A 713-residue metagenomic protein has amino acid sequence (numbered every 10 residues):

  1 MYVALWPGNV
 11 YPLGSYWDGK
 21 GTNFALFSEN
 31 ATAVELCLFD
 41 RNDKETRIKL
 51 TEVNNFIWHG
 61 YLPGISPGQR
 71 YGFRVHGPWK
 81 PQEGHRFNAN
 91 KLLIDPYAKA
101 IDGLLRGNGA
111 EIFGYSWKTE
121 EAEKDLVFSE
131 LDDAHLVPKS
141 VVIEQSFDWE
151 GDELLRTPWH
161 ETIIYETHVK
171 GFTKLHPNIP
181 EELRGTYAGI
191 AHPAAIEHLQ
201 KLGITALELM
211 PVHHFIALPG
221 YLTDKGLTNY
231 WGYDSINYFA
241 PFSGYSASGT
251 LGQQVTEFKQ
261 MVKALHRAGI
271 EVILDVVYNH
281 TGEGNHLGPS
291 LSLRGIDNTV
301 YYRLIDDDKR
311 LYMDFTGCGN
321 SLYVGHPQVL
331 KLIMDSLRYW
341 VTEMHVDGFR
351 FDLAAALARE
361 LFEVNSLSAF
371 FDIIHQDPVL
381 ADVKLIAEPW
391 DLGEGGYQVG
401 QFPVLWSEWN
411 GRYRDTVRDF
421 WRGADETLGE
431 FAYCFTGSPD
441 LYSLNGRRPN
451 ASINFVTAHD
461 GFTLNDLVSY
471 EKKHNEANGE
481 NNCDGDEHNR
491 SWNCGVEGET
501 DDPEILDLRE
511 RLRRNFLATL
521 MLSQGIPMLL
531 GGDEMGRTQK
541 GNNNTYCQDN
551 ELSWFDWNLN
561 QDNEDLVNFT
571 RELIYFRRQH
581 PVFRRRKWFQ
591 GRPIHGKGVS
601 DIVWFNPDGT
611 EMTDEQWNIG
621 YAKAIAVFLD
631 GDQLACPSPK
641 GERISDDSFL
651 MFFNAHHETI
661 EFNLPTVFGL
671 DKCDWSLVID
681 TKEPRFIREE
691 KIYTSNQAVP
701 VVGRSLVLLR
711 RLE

Functional and structural regions predicted by a protein language model:
M1-Y165, K170, T500, L506-L512 (+2 more regions): Carbohydrate-interacting/catalytic domains
L26, F73, T167, L209 (+10 more regions): Conserved, mostly hydrophobic/aromatic
S28-N30, E52-N54, G64-S66, G77 (+21 more regions): Short, flexible loop/turn elements at secondary-structure junctions
R47-I48, P177-P193, Y470-N475, K640 (+1 more regions): Short, polar loop/linker segments at the starts of domains and inter-domain junctions
Q69, G77-W79, G171-H176, G203-P211 (+17 more regions): A generic secondary-structure signal for well-formed alpha-helical elements
D133, H168-V346, L353-V379, G396 (+1 more regions): Substrate-binding/active-site clefts of carbohydrate-active enzymes
I164-E166, E208, Y230, I273 (+9 more regions): Structured core elements
H345, S366-G531, G536, N544-Q548 (+8 more regions): Conserved alpha/beta catalytic core and glycan-binding cleft of carbohydrate-active enzymes
